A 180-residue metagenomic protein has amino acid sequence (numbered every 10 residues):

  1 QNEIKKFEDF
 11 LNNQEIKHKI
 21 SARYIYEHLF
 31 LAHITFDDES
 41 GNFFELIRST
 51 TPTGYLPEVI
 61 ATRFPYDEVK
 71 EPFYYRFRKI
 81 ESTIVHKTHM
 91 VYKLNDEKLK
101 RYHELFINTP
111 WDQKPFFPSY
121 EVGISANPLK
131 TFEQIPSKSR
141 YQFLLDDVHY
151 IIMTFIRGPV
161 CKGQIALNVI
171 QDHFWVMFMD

Functional and structural regions predicted by a protein language model:
Q1-D180: Aromatic- and Gly/Pro-enriched helix-to-coil junctions and flexible linker segments
